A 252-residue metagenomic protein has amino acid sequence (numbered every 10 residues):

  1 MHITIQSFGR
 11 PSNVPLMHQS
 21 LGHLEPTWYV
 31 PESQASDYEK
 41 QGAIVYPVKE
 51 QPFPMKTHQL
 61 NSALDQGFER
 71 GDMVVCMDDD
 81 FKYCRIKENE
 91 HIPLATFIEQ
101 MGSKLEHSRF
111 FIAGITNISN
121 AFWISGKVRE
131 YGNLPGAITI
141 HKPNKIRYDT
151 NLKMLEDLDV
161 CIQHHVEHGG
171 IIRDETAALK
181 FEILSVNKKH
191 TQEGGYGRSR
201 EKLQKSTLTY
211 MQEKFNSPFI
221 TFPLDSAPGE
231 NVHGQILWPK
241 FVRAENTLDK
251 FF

Functional and structural regions predicted by a protein language model:
M1, G9-N13, M17, L152-M154 (+1 more regions): C-terminal catalytic/acceptor-binding lobe
H2-L24, V30, Q34-Y38: Short, well-formed alpha-helical segments that are part of the catalytic scaffolds of diverse glycosyltransferases
G9-R10, D80-K82, I118-A121, A178-K180: Short, solvent-exposed loop/turn segments at secondary-structure junctions
V14-L16, Y38-E39, R85-E88, W123-V128 (+1 more regions): A short acidic (Asp/Glu
L24, R70-M73, R109, G169: Short coil/turn segments at beta-strand junctions that form active-site/ligand-binding loops
W28, V74-D78, F111-T116, I171-E175 (+1 more regions): A structural signal for short, well-ordered beta-strand segments and their strand-loop junctions that often border
Y29-M77, K82-L94: Active-site-proximal specificity loops/subdomain of glycosyltransferases
C84-Q163: Conserved catalytic core of nucleotide-sugar-dependent glycosyltransferases
